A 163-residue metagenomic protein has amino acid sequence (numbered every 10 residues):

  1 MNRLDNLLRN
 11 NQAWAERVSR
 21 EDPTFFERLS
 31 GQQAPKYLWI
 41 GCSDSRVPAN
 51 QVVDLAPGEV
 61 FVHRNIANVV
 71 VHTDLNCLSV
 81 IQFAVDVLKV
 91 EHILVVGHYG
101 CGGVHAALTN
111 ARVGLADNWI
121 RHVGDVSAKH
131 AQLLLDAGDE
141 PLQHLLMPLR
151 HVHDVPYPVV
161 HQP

Functional and structural regions predicted by a protein language model:
M1-P35, P57, A67-E91, G102-P163: Divalent-metal-activated hydrolytic enzyme cores
S30-R46: N-terminal low-complexity or amphipathic/hydrophobic leaders
I40-C42, R64, L94-H98: Short beta-strand segments
R46-H63: Catalytic core of membrane glycerolipid acyltransferases/transacylases, capturing the structured, soluble-facing
